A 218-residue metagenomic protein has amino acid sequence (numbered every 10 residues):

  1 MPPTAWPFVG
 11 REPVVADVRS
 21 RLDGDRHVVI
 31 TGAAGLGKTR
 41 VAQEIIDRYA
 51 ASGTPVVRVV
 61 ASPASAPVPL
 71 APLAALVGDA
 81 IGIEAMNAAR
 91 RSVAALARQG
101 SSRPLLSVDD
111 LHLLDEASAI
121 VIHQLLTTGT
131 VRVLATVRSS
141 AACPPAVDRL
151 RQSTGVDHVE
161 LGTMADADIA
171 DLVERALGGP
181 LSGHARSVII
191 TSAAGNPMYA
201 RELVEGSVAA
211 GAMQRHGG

Functional and structural regions predicted by a protein language model:
M1-V18, D171, G218: Conserved adenine-nucleotide phosphate-binding loops and their immediately adjacent elements
G24-V28: Pre-Walker A (Motif I) flank of P-loop NTPase domains
T31-G32, V57-A66, V137-R138, L161: A short hydrophobic beta-strand->loop->alpha-helix junction that borders the nucleotide-binding pocket of P-loop NTPases
L36, V41-P104, L113: Conserved phosphate-binding/catalytic loops and adjacent sensor/switch elements of nucleotide-binding enzymes, spanning
E44, R48, Q124, E202: Active-site signature of alpha/beta-hydrolase-fold catalytic machinery across serine- and Asp/Cys-nucleophile hydrolases
S52-P55, G129-V131, S153-D157: Short glycine-/polar-rich loops that comprise or flank the Walker A/P-loop and associated switch/sensor motifs
I81-I83, L134, S139-P197, R201-G218: Helix-loop-helix "sensor" segment of P-loop NTPases
S101-T136: Conserved Walker B catalytic segment
